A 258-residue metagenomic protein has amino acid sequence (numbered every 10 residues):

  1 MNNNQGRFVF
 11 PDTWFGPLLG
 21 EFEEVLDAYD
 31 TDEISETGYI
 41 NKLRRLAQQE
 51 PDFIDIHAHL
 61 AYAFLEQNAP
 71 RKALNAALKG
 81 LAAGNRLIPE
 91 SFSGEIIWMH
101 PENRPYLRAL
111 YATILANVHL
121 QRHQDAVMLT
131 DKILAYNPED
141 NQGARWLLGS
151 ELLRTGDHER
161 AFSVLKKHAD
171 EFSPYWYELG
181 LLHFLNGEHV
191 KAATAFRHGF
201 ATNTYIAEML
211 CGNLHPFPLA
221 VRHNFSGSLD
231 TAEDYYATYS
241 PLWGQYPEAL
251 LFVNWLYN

Functional and structural regions predicted by a protein language model:
N2-N4, L181-N258: Long, ordered, amphipathic alpha-helical scaffolds
F10, R45-Q49, L81-E102, L134-Y136: Flexible helix-coil transition and linker loops at the boundaries of alpha-helical arrays
F15-Q49, Y111-H119: Alpha-helical segment of the N-proximal tetratricopeptide repeat
I34-E36, P70, A77, H123 (+2 more regions): TPR-repeat structural position
I56, E90, A109, G143-A144 (+2 more regions): TPR alpha-solenoid repeat register
R71-R86, D131-D140, K166-S173, F184-E208: TPR/TPR-like (Sel1-like) alpha-helical repeat modules
